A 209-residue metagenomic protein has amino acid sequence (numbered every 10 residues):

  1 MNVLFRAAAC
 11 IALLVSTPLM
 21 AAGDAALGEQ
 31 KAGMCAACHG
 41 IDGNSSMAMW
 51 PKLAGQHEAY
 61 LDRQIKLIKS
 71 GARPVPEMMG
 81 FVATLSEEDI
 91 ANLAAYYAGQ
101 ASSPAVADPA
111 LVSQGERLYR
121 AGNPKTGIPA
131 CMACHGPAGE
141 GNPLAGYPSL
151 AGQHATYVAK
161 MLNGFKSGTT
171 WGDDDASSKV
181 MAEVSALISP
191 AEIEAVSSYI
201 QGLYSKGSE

Functional and structural regions predicted by a protein language model:
M1-A8: Bacterial N-terminal signal peptides that target proteins for export
A8-S16: Bacterial N-terminal signal peptides
S16-A32, S46-M49, G99-K125, Y204-S208: Electrostatic cytochrome c docking/interface patches
G23-A25, E29-G71: The feature marks the first
A26-G33, E58, D62, G122-M132 (+1 more regions): Sequence context surrounding c-type heme c attachment/ligation sites in exported
Q30-A37, N92, A105-A110, P129-A130 (+1 more regions): Intrinsic, low-complexity N-terminal interaction/targeting segments
C35-D42, L93, I128-P137, V196: The canonical Cys-X-X-Cys-His
S46-K52, L67-A110, P143-S149, G168-E194 (+1 more regions): Axial heme c-ligation environment in periplasmic c-type cytochrome domains
